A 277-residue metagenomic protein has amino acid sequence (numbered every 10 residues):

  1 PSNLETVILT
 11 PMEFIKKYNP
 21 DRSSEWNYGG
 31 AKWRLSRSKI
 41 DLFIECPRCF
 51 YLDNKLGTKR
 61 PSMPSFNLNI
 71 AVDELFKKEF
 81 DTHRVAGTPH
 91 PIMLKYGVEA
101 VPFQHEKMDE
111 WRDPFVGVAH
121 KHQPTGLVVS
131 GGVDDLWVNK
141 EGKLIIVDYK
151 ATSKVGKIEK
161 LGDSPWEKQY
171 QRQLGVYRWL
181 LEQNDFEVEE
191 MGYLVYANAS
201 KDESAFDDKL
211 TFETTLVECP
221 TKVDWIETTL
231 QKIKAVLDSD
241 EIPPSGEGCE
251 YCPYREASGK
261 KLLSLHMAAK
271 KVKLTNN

Functional and structural regions predicted by a protein language model:
E5-K143, K271-L274: Metal-dependent nuclease catalytic cores that hydrolyze phosphodiester bonds in DNA/RNA, characterized by
T10-R22, W26-Y28, R34-L35, L180-N277: Metal-dependent nuclease catalytic regions and adjoining charged, substrate-binding loops involved in nucleic-acid end
Y51-L52, K59-P61, K154-K157, S200-S204 (+1 more regions): Short catalytic/ligand-binding loop motif for oxyanion handling, primarily in non-cytosolic enzymes, centered on
M63, H90, K168, C249-C252: Serine-centered coil/turn micro-motif
W111-T228: Mg2+/Mn2+-dependent nuclease catalytic core
